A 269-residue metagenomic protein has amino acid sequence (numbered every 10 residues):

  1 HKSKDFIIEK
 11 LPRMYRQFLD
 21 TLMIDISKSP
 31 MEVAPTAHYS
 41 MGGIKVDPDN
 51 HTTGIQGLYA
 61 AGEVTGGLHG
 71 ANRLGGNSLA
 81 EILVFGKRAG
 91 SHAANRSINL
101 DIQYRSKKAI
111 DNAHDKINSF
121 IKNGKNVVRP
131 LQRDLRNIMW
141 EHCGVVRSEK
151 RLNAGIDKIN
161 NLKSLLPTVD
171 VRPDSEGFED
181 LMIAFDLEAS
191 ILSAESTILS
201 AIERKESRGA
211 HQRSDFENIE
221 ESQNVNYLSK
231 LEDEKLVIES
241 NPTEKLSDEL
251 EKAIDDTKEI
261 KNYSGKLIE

Functional and structural regions predicted by a protein language model:
H1-D20, I24, H92-I98, N137: An anion/pyrophosphate-binding glycine-rich loop and adjacent beta-alpha core in soluble alpha-beta enzymes
D5, M31, K45-D47: A generic local structural motif
E9-Y15, I26-P30, L181-M182, A194-L199: A generic short-segment signal for beta-strand/edge and adjacent turn/coil regions
M14, F18, M31-V33, L79 (+1 more regions): Long, contiguous hydrophobic alpha-helical segments, chiefly transmembrane helices and signal peptides
I24, S29, A34-H38: Short loop/turn motifs at secondary-structure junctions and domain boundaries
Y39-M41, K45-A60, V64-E269: Glycine- and aromatic-enriched mobile tails/lids
